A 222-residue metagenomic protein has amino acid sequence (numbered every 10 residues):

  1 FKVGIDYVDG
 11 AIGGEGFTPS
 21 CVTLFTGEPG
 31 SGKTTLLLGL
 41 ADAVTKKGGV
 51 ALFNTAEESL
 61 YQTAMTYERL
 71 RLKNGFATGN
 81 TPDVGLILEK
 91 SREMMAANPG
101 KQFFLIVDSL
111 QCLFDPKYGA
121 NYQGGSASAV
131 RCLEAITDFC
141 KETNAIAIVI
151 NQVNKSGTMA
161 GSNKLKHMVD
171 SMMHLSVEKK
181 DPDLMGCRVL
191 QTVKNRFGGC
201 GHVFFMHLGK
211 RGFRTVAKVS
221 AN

Functional and structural regions predicted by a protein language model:
F1-K73, L88-A96: The Walker A/P-loop phosphate-binding site
K46, S126-Q152, M168-K179: Substrate-engagement module of ASCE P-loop NTPases
F53-N54, I106-D108, A145-Q152: Structural recognition of the conserved hydrophobic beta-strand(s) that form the central parallel beta-sheet of P-loop
Y67, G157-M168: Short regulatory helix/loop adjacent to the ATP-binding pocket of P-loop NTPases
G75-T81, F114-V130: Flexible beta-alpha connector loops of hexameric P-loop NTPases
P82-L105: Short amphipathic alpha-helices and their capping/turn segments at secondary-structure boundaries
M94-A97, Q102, Q111, D115 (+2 more regions): Conserved P-loop NTPase
C112, D138, K155: Residues immediately C-terminal
